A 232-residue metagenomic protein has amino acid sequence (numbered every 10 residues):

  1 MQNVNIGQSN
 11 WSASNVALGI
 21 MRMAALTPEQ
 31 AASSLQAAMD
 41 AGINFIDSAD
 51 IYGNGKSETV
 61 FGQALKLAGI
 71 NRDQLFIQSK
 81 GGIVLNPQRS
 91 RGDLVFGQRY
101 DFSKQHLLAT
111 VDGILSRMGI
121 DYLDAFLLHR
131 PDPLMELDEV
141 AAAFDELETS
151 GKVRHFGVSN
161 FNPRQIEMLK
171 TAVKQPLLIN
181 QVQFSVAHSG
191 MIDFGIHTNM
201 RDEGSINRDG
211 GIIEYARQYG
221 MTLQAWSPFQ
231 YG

Functional and structural regions predicted by a protein language model:
M1-S79, T149, Q230-Y231: N-terminal binding-site loop/beta-alpha segment at the start of enzyme catalytic domains that lines or forms
N5, A13-A17, N44-F45, Q74-Q78 (+4 more regions): Structural preference for beta-strand elements that scaffold enzyme active sites
G7-A24, Q78-Q98, Y122, L127: N-terminal small/glycine-rich loop or linker at the start of catalytic domains across soluble metabolic enzymes
G19-E29, G92-L108, H129, L134-M135 (+1 more regions): Active-site mouth loops of central-metabolism enzymes
M21-M23, A49-I51, K80-V84, L128-P131 (+3 more regions): Active-site beta-loop-alpha junctions enriched in small/polar residues
L26-M39, Y100-M118, E139, R164-E167: Short, acidic/polar
G113-E136: Active-site groove signature of glycoside hydrolases
M135-G232: Beta/alpha (TIM)-barrel catalytic core signal, keyed to glycine-rich beta->alpha loops juxtaposed to Asp/Glu that bind
